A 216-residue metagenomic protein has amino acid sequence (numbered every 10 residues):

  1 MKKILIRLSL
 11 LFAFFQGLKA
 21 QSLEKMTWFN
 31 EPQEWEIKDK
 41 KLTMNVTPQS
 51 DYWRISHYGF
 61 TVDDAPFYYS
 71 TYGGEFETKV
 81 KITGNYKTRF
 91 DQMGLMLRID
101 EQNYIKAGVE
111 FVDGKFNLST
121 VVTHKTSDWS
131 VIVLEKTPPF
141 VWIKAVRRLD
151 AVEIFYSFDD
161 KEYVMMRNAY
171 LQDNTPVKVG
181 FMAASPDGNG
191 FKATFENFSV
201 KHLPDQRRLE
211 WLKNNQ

Functional and structural regions predicted by a protein language model:
M1-S22: Bacterial Sec-dependent N-terminal signal peptides
Q21-Q216: Extracellular glycan-recognition regions
